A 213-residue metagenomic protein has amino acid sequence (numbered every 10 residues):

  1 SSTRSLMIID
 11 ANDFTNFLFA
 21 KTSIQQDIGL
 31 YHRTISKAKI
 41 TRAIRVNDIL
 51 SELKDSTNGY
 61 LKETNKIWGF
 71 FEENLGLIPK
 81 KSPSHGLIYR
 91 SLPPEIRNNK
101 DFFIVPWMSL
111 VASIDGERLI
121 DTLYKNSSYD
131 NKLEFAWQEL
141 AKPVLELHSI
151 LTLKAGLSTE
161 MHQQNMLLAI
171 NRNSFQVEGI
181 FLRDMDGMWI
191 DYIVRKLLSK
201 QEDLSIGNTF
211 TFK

Functional and structural regions predicted by a protein language model:
S1-P143, N171-K213: Nucleotide/phosphate-binding site architecture used for ATP/NTP-dependent chemistry
L145-S149: Short C-lobe core helix of eukaryotic-like protein kinase catalytic domains
I150-K154: Conserved helix-loop functional segments at active or binding sites
A155-Q163: Catalytic-loop of the protein kinase fold
H162-Q164, F181-L182: Beta-strand segments within the central parallel beta-sheet cores of soluble alpha/beta enzyme folds
M166-L168: Hydrophobic residue at the +6 position relative to the catalytic HRD Asp in the kinase catalytic loop
